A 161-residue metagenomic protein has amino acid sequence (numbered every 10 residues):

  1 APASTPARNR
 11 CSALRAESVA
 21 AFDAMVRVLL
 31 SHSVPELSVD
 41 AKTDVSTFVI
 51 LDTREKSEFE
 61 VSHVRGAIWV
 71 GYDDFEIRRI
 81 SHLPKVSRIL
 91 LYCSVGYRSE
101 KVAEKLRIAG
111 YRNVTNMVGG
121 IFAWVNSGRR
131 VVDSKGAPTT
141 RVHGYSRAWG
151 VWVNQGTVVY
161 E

Functional and structural regions predicted by a protein language model:
A1-D40, D44, K56, E60-S87 (+1 more regions): Rhodanese-like catalytic fold shared by cysteine-dependent sulfurtransferases and DSP/PTP-type phosphatases
I50-D52: Structural scaffold elements adjacent to functional motifs in cytosolic proteins
Y92: Short, surface-exposed ligand- or partner-binding patches at beta-edge/loop junctions that are enriched in aromatics
G96-Y97: Residue-level detector of alpha-helix initiation sites
